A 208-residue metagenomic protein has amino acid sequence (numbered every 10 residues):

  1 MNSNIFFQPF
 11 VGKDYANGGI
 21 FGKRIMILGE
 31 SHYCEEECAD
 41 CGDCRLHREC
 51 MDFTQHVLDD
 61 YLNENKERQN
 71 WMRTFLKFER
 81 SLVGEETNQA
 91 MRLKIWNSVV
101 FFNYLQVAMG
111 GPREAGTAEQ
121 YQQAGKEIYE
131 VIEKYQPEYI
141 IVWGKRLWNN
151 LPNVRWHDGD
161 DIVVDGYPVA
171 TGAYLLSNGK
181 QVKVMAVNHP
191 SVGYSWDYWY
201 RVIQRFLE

Functional and structural regions predicted by a protein language model:
M1-Y135, Y139, K145-L147: A polyanion-binding, active-site-adjacent surface
A115-Y129, N149-E208: C-terminal capping/extension of enzyme domains
